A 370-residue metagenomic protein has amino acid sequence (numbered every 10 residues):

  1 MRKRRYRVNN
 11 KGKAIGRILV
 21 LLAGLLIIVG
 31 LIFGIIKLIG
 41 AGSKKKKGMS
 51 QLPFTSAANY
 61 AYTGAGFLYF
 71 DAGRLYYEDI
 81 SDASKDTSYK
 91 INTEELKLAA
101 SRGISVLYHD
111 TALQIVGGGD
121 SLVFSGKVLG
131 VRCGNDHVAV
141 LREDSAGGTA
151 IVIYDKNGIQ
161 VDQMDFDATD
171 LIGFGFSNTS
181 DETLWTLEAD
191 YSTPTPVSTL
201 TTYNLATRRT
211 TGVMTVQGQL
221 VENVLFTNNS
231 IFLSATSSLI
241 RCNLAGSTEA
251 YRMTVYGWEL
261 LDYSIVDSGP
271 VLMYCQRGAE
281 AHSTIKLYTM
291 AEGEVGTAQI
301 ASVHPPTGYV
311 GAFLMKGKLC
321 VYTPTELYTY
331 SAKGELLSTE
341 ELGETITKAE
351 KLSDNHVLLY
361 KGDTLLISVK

Functional and structural regions predicted by a protein language model:
M1-R17: N-terminal Lys/Arg-rich, disordered targeting/topogenic segments
I18-K37: Hydrophobic membrane-insertion alpha-helices, especially the h-region of bacterial N-terminal signal peptides
G42-T55, D82-K90, G117-G126, I159-F166 (+4 more regions): A short beta-strand motif characteristic of beta-propeller blades
Q51-G64, N92-G103, S125-H137, A168-N178 (+4 more regions): Repeated scaffold domains used in trafficking and secretory/extracellular systems, primarily beta-propellers
G73-Y77, A112-V116, A146-I153, S192-T202 (+4 more regions): Structural motif
K85-D136, T248-T254, L261-A281, I285-S302 (+1 more regions): Structured, soluble extracytoplasmic/luminal domains of envelope-associated proteins
T149-L244: Solenoidal tandem-repeat scaffolds enriched in leucines and small polar residues
K286-K370: Hydrophilic extracytoplasmic domains
